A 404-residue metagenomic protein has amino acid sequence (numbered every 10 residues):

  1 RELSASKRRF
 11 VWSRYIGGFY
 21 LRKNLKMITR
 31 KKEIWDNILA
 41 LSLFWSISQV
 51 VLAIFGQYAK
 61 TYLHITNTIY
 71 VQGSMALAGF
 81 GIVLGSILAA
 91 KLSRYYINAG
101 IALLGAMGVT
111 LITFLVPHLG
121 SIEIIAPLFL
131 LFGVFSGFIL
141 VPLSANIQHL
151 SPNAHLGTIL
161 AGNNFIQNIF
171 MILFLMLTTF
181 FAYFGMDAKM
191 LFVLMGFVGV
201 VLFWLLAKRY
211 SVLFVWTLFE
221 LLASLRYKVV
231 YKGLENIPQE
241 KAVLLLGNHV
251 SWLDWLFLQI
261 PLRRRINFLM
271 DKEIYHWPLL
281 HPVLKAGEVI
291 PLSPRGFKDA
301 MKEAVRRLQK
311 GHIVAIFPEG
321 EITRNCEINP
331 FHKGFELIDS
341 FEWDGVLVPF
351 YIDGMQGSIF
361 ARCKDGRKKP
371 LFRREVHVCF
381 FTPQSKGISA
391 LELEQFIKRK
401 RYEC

Functional and structural regions predicted by a protein language model:
L3-I38: Juxtamembrane intracellular "pre-TM" segments in multi-pass secondary transporters
K26-L84, F138, I172: A single, central transmembrane helix in multi-pass transporters
T68-I69, S151-N163: Loop-to-transmembrane helix entry/capping segments in MFS-fold secondary transporters and related SLC/MFSD carriers
L84-N98, A182-Y183: Helix-to-loop junctions at the C-terminal end of transmembrane segments in multipass secondary transporters
K91-M107, A188: Cytoplasmic membrane-interface "Motif A"-like loop-to-helix N-cap segments of 12-TM Major Facilitator Superfamily
M107-S121: C-terminal ends and interior cores of transmembrane alpha-helices in multi-pass membrane transporters/permeases
Q239-G296: Catalytic core of membrane glycerolipid acyltransferases/transacylases, capturing the structured, soluble-facing
C326-L391: A cross-family acyltransferase "interaction/gating" segment
